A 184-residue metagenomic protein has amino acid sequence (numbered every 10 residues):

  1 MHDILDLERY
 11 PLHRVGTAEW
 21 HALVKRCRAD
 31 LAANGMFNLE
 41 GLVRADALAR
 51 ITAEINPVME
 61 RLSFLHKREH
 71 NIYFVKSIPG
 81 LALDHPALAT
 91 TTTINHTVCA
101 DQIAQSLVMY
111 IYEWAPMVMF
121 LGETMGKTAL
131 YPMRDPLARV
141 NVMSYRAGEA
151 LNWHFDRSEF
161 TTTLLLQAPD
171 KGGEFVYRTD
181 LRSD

Functional and structural regions predicted by a protein language model:
M1-A33: Fe(II)/2-oxoglutarate
E19, K25-R26, E69, D101 (+1 more regions): Short leucine-rich amphipathic alpha-helices used at interfaces
L31-M36, T52: N-terminal leader/capping segments at the start of a protein or of a new domain
M36, H66-K67, F155: Conformational gate/switch positions in structured elements
F37-V43: Short amphipathic
V43-D46, R50-L62, G80-D135: Signature of the catalytic double-stranded beta-helix
P57-S77, R178: Short, solvent-exposed beta-strand-terminating loops
D101-M109, P116-D184: Catalytic core of non-heme Fe(II) oxygenases with the double-stranded beta-helix
